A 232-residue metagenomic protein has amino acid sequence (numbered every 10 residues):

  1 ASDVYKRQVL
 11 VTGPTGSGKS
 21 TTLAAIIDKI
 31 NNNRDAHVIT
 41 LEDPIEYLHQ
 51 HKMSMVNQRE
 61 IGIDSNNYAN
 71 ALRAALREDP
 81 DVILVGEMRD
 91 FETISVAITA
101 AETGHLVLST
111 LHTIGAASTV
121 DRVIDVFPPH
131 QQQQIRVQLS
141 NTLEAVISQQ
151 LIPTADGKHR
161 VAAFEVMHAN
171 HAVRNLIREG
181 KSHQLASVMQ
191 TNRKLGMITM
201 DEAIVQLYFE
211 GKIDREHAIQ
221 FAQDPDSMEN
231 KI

Functional and structural regions predicted by a protein language model:
S2-I232: Short, flexible helix-loop junctions that flank or precede catalytic/ligand sites
